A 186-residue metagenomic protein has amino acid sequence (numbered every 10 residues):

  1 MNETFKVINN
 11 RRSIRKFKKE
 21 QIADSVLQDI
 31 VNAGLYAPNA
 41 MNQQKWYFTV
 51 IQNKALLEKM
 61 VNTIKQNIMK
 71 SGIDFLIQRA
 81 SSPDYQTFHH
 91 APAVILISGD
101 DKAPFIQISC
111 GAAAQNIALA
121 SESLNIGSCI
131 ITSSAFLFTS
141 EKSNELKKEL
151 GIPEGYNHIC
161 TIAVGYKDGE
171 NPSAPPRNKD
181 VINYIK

Functional and structural regions predicted by a protein language model:
M1-A91, Y184-K186: N-terminal amphipathic, basic helical "cap/leader" segment at the start of enzyme domains
K6-V7, I152-K186: C-terminal helix-cap and adjacent tail motif
F17, A103-Q107, N171: A generic structural signal for short coil/turn motifs at secondary-structure boundaries
G34, I95, D100-L146: Small-aliphatic-rich amphipathic alpha-helix that forms the alpha element of a beta-alpha
A40-Q43, T87-H89, L150-Y156, P175-R177: Solvent-exposed alpha-helices and their adjacent loops that cap or buttress functional pockets in soluble metabolic
Q66-N67, K147-E149: Short, hinge-like loop/turn segments at secondary-structure boundaries
